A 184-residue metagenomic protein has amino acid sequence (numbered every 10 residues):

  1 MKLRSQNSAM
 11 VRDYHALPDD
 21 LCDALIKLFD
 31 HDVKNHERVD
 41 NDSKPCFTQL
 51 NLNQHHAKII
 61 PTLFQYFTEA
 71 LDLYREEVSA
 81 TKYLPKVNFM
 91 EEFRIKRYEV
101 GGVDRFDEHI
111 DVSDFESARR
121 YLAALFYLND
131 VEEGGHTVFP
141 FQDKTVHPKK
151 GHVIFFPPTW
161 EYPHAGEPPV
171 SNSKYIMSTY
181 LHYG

Functional and structural regions predicted by a protein language model:
M1-V153, E161-G184: Fe(II)/2-oxoglutarate oxygenase catalytic core
